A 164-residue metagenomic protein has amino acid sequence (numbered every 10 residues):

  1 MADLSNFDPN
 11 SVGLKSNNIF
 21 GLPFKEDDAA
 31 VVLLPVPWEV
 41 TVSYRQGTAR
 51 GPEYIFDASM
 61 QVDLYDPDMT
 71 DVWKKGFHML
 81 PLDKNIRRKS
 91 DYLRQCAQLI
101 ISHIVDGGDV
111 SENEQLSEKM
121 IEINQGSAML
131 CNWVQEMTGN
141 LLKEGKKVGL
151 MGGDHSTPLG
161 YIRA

Functional and structural regions predicted by a protein language model:
A2-A164: Metal-dependent C-N hydrolase catalytic cores
